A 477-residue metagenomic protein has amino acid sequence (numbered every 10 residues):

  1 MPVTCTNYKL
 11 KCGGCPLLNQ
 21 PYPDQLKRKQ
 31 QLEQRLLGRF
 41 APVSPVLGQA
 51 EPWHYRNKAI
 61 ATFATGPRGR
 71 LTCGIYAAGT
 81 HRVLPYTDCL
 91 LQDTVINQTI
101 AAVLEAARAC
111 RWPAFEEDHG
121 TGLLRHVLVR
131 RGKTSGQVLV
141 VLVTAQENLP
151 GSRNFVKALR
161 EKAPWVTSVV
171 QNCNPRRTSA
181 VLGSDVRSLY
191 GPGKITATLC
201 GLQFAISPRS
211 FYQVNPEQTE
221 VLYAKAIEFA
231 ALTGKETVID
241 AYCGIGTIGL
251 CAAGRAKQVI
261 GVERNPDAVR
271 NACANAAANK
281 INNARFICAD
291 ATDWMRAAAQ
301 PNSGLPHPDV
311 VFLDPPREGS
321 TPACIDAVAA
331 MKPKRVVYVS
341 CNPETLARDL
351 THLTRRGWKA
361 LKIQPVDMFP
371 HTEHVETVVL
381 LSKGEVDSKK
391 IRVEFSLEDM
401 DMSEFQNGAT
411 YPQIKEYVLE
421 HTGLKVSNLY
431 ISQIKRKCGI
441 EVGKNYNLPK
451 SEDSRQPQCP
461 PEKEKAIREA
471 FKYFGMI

Functional and structural regions predicted by a protein language model:
P2, G13-E116, T134, L149: Extended interfacial segments that mediate partner engagement and assembly in macromolecular machines
C5-N7, C12-C15, C341: Short cysteine clusters
P45-P52, E117-D118, H126, R130 (+1 more regions): Short, solvent-exposed loop/turn elements at beta->coil junctions and helix N-caps that rim active or binding pockets
V129, S135-A145, Q203-S207, V310: Short, aliphatic-rich beta-strand segments
G151-E404, Y411: Rossmann-like S-adenosyl-L-methionine
G408, Q456-I477: Phospho-regulated, low-complexity intrinsically disordered regions of nuclear gene-regulatory and chromatin-associated
T410-T422, S432-C438: DNA-recognition alpha helix
V442-R455: Short Lys/Arg-enriched helix C-cap and helix-to-coil transition segments that create basic nucleic-acid-contact patches
